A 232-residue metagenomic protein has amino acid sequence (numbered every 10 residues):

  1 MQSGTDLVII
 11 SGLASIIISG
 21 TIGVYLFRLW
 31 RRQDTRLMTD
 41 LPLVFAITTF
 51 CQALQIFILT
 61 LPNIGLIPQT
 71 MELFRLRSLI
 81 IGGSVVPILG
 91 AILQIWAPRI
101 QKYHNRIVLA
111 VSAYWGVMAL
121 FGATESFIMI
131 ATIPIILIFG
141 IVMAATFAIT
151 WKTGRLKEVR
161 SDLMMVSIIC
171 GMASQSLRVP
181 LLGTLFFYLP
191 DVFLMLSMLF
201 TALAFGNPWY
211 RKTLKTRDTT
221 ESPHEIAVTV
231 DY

Functional and structural regions predicted by a protein language model:
M1-G20, E125-P134: Hydrophobic transmembrane alpha-helical segments in integral membrane proteins
A14-L26, M38-N63, I80-S84, D162-L182 (+1 more regions): Hydrophobic alpha-helical transmembrane segments of multi-pass membrane proteins
T21-F27, P87-Q94, V117-F121, I136-D162 (+1 more regions): Alpha-helical transmembrane segments in multipass membrane proteins, preferentially the mid-helix core
R32-T35, C51-R77, A123-S126, V179-L189: Helix-loop junctions on the outward
Q33-T48, I100-L109, L156-V166: Membrane-interfacial loop-to-transmembrane alpha-helix junctions, especially the N-terminal start
I81-A123, T220-Y232: The cytoplasmic-loop to transmembrane-helix boundary for the fourth helix
H104-I107, E125-G140, D162: A loop-to-helix transmembrane entry motif
M143-Y232: C-terminal transmembrane-bundle signature of multipass membrane proteins, characterized by strong activation on
